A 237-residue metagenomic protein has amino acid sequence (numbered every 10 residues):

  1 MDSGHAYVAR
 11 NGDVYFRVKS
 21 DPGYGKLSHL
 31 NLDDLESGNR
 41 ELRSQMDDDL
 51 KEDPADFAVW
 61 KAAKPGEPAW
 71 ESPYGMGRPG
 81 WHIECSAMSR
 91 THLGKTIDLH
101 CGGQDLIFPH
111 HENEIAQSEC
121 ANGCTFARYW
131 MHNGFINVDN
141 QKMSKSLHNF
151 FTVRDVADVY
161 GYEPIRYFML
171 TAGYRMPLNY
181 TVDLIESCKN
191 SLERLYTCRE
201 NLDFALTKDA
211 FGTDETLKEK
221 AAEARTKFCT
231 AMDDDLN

Functional and structural regions predicted by a protein language model:
M1-A205: Alpha-helical recognition segments enriched in aromatics with Gly/Pro capping that present substrate-recognition
N179-V182, E186, E215, M232-L236: Short, solvent-exposed segments of well-ordered alpha helices
R194-E223: Glycine-rich, Lys/Arg-enriched anion-binding loops that position phosphate/diphosphate groups for phosphoryl
K220-N237: C-terminal low-complexity, glycine/proline- and small-hydrophobic-enriched intrinsically disordered tails that act as
